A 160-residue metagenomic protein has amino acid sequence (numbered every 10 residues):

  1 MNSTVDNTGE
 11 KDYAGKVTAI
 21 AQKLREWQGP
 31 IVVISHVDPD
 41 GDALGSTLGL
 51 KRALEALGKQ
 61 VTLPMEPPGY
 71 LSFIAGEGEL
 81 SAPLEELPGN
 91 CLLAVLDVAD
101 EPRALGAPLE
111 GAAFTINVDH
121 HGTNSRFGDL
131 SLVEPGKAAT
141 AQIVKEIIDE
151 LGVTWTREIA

Functional and structural regions predicted by a protein language model:
M1-A160: Replace "Mg2+/Mn2+-dependent" with "divalent metal-dependent
